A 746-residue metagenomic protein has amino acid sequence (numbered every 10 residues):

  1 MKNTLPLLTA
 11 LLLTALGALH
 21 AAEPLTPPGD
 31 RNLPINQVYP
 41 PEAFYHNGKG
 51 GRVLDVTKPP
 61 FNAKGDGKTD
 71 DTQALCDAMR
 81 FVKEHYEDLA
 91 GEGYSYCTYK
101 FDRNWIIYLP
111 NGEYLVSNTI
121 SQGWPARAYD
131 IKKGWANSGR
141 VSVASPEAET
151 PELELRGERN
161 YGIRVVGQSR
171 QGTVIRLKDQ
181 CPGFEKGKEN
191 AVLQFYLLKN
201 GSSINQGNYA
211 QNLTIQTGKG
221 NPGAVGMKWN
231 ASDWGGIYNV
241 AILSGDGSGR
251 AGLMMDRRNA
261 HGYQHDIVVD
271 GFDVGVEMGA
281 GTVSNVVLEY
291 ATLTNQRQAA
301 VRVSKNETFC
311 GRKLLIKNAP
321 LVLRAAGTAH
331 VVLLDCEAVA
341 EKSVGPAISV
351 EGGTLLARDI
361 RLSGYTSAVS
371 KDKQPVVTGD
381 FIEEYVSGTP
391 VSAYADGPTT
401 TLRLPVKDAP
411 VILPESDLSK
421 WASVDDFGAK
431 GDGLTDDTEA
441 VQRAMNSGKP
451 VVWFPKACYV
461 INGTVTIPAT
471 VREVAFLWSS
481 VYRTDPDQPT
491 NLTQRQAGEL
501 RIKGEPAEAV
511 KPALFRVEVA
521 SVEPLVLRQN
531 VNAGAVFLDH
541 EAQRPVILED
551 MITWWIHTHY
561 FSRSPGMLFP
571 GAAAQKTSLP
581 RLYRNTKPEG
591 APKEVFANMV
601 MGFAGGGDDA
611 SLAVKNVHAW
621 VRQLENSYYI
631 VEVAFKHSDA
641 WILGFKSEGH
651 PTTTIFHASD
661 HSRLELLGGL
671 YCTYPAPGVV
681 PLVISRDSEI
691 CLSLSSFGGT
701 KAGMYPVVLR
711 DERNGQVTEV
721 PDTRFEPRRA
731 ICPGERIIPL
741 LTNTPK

Functional and structural regions predicted by a protein language model:
T4, A10-L11, A15-P110, T119-G218 (+18 more regions): Extracellular "leader-to-stem" segments immediately downstream of a signal peptide or signal-anchor in secreted/lumenal
Y129-I131, E473-L477, T653-A658: Short hydrophobic/aromatic-enriched beta-strand-loop microsegments
R176, K219-G223, N530-N532, N626-Y628 (+1 more regions): Leucine-rich repeat
S521-Q529, G534, Q543-Y560, P565-G566 (+1 more regions): C-terminal folded domains that constitute the principal catalytic or ligand-binding module of multi-domain proteins
T553, K576-K746: Long, distal/terminal scaffolding or interaction modules with repetitive or compositionally biased sequence
